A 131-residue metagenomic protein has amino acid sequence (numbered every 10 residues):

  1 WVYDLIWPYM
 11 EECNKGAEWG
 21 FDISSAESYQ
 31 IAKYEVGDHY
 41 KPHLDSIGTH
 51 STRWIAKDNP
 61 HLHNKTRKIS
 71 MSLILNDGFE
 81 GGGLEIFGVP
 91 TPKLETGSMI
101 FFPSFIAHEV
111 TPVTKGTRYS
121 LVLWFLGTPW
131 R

Functional and structural regions predicted by a protein language model:
W1-F101, F105-R131: Fe(II)/2-oxoglutarate oxygenase catalytic core
